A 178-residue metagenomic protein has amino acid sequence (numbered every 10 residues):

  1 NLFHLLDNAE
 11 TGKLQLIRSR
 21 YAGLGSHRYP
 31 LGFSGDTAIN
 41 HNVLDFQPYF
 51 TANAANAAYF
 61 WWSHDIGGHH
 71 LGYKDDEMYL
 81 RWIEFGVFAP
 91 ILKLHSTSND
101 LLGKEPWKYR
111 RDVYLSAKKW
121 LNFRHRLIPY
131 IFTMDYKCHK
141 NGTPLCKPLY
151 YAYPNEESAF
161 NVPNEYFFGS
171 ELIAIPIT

Functional and structural regions predicted by a protein language model:
N1-T178: Catalytic-domain carbohydrate-binding cleft regions of carbohydrate-active enzymes
